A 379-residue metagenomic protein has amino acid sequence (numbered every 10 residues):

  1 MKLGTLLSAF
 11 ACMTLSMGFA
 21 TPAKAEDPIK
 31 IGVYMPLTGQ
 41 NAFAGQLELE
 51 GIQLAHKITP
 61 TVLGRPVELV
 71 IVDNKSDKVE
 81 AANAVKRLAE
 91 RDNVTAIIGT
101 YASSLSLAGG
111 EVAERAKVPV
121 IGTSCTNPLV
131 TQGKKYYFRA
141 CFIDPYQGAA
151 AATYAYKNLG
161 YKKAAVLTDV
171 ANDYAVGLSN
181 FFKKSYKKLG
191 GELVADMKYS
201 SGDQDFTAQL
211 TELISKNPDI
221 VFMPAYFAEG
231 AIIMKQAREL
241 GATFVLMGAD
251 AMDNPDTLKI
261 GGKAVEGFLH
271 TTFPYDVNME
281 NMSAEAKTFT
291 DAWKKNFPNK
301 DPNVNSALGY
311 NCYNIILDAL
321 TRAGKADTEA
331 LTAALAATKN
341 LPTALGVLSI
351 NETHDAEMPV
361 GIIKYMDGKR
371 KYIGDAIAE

Functional and structural regions predicted by a protein language model:
G32-G51, T59, V72-V79, Y101-S104 (+3 more regions): Extracytoplasmic "Venus flytrap"
L37, Y137-S201, I220, P298 (+1 more regions): An alpha-beta-alpha
F43-E50, I58-T131, A140, Y199-F206 (+1 more regions): Beta-alpha junction/loop-to-helix N-cap segments that form part of ligand/metal-binding clefts
A81, A140-K163, V176, Q204-T207 (+4 more regions): Hydrophobic alpha-helical segments within soluble ligand-binding/sensing domains
L88, D92-Y101, I121-T123, A165-T168 (+4 more regions): Periplasmic-binding protein-like
A113, L178-F273: Extracellular/periplasmic bilobed ligand-binding domains
M234-Y310, K364-A378: Extracellular/periplasmic periplasmic-binding protein-like sensory domains
W293-A307, I315-R370: Segments of small-molecule ligand-sensing domains
